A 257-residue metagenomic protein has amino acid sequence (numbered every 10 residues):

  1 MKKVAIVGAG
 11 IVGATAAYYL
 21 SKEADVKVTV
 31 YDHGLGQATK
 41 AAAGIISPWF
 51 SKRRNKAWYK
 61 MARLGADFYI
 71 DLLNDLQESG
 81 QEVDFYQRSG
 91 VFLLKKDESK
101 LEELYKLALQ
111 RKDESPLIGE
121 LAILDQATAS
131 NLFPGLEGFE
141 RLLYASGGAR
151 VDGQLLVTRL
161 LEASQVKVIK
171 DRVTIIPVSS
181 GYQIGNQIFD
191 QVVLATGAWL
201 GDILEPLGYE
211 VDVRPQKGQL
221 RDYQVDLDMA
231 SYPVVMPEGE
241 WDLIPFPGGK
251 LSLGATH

Functional and structural regions predicted by a protein language model:
M1-G10: Beta1/beta-strand and adjacent pyrophosphate-binding region of the FAD-binding site in flavoprotein oxidoreductases
A5, T15-K22, H33, G44-I45 (+2 more regions): Active-site substrate-recognition segment that forms the wall of the catalytic cavity or substrate channel
V26-D32: Short beta-strand "acidic-cap" motif of Rossmann-like dinucleotide-binding folds
I45-L132: Dinucleotide-binding Rossmann-like beta1-alpha1 core, especially the glycine-rich loop that anchors the ADP
K60-L64, K96-L101, L143-R159: Short beta-strand to alpha-helix junction loop
A149, K167-Q183: A conserved short coil-to-beta-strand element within the FAD-binding core of flavoproteins
G185-Q191: Core beta-strand elements of the Rossmann-like FAD/NAD(P) dinucleotide-binding domain in flavoenzyme oxidoreductases
